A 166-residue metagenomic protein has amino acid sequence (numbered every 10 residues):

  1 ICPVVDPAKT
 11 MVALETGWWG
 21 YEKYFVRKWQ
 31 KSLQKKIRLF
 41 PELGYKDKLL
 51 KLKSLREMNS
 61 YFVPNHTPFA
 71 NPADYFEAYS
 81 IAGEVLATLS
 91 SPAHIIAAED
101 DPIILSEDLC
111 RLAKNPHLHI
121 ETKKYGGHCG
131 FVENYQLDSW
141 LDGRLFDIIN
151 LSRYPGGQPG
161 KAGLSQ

Functional and structural regions predicted by a protein language model:
I1-H66: Alpha/beta-hydrolase-fold enzymes
P64-V85: Active-site nucleophile elbow and catalytic-triad environment of alpha/beta-hydrolase enzymes
L89, I95-A97: Short beta-strand/loop motif that positions the catalytic acidic residue of the alpha/beta-hydrolase fold
A98, P102-D108: Conserved alpha/beta-hydrolase "acid-adjacent" motif
K114-C129: Catalytic histidine neighborhood in serine/cysteine hydrolases with alpha/beta-hydrolase-type architecture
G126-S139: Catalytic histidine-centered segment of alpha/beta-hydrolase-like enzymes
R144-P155: C-terminal alpha-helix
P159: Cationic, low-complexity basic patches in intrinsically disordered or flexible, solvent-exposed regions
